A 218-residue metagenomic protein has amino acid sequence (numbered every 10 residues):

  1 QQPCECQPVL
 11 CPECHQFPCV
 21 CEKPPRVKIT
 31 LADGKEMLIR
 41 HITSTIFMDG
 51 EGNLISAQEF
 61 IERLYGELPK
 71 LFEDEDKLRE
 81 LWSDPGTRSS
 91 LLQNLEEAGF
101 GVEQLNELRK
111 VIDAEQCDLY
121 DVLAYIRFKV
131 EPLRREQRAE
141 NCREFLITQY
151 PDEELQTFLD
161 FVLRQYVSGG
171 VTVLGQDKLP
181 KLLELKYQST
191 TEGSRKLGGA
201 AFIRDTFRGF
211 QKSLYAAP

Functional and structural regions predicted by a protein language model:
C6-P218: Catalytic cores and motor modules of nucleic-acid processing enzymes
